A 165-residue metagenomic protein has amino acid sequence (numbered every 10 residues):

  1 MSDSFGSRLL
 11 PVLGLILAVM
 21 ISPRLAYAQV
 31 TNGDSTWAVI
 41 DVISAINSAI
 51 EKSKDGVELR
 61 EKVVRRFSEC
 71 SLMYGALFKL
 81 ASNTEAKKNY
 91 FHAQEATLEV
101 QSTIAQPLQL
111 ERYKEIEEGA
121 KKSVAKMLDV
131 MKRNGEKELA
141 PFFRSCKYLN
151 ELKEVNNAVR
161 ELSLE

Functional and structural regions predicted by a protein language model:
S2-L13: Bacterial N-terminal signal peptides that target proteins for export
P11-S22: Bacterial N-terminal signal peptides
S22, V64-R65, A140: Processing junctions and N-termini across compartments
P23-A28: Sec/Tat signal peptide C-region and signal peptidase I cleavage site
V30-S53: Short N-terminal segments immediately surrounding and downstream of signal-peptide cleavage
K52-L108: Short N-proximal segments of mature Sec-exported proteins
Y90-E165: Compact alpha-helical subdomains of small soluble proteins
